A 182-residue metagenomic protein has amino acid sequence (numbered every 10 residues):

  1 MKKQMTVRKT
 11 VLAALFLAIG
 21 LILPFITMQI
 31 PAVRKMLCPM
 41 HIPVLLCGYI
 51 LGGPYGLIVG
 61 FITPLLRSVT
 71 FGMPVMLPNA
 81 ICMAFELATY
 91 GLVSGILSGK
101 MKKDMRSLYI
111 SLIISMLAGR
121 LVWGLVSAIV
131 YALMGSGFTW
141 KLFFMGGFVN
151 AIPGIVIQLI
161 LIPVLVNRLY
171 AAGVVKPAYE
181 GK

Functional and structural regions predicted by a protein language model:
M1-K182: Loop-helix junctions at membrane interfaces
